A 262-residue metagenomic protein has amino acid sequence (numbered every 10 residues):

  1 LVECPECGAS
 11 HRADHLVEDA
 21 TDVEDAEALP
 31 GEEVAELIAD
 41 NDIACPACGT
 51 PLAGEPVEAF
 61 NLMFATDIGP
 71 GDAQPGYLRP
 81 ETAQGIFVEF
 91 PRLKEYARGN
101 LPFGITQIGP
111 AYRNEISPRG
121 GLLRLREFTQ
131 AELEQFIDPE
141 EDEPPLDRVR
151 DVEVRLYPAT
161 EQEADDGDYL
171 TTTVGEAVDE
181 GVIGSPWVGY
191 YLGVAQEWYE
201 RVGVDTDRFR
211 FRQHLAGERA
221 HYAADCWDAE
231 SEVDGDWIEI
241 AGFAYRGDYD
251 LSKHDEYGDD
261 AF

Functional and structural regions predicted by a protein language model:
L1-F262: TRNA-recognition modules of translation machinery and tRNA-sensing kinases, especially anticodon-binding
